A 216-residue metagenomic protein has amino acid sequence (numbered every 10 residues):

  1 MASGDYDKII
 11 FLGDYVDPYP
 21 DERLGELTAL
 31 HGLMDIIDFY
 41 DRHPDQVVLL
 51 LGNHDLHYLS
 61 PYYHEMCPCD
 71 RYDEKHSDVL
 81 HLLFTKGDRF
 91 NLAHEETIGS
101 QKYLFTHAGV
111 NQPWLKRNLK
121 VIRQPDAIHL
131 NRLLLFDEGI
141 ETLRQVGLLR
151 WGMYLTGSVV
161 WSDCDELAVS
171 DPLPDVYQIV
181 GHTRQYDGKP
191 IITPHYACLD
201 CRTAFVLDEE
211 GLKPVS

Functional and structural regions predicted by a protein language model:
M1-A2, Y40-R42, H94-G99, A168-P172 (+1 more regions): A short acidic-Thr-Gly-centered motif at the start of a beta-strand
M1-E74: Core catalytic region of metal-dependent phosphoesterases/phosphodiesterases, especially metallo-beta-lactamase-like
D5-D7, D45-Q46, F90, S100-K102 (+1 more regions): Short coil/turn segments at beta-strand junctions that form active-site/ligand-binding loops
I9-G13, V48-N53, F105-T106, Y177-T183 (+1 more regions): Active-site neighborhood of phospho(di)ester-bond hydrolases with catalytic His/Asp-centered motifs
P18-P20, L56-P61, T106, Q112-K116 (+2 more regions): Short catalytic/ligand-binding loop motif for oxyanion handling, primarily in non-cytosolic enzymes, centered on
C69-H81, L92-S170: Active-site-proximal loop/helix segment associated with metal-binding centers of metalloenzymes
F84-R89: A short alpha-helix-loop-beta-strand transition element characteristic of N-terminal alpha/beta dinucleotide-binding
S162-S216: Conserved beta-sheet core of the metallophosphoesterase superfamily
